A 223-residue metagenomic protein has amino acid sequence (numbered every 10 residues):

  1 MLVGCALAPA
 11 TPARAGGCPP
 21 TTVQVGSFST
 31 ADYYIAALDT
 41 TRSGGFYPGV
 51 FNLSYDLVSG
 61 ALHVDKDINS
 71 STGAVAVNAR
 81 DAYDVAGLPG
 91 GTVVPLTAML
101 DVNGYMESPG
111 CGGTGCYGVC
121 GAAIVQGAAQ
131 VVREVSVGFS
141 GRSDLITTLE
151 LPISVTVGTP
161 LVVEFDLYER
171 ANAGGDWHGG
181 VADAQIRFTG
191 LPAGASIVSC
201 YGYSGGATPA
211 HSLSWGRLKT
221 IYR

Functional and structural regions predicted by a protein language model:
M1-C5, F165: Sec-dependent N-terminal signal peptides
L7-A15: Sec/Tat signal peptide C-region and signal peptidase I cleavage site
A10, L213-W215: General helical secondary-structure elements
A15-G206: Mature extracytoplasmic or otherwise solvent-exposed domains
G206-L213: Intrinsically disordered, low-complexity regulatory segments in eukaryotic proteins
Y222-R223: Short, solvent-exposed mixed-charge patches
